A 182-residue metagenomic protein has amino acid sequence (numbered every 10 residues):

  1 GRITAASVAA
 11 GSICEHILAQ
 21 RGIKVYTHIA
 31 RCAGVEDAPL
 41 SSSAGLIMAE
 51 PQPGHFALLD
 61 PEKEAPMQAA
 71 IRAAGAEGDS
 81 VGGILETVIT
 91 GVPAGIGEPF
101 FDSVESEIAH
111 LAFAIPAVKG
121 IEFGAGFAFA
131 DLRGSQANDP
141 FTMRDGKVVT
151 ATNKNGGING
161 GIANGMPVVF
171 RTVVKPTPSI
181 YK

Functional and structural regions predicted by a protein language model:
G1-F100: Glycine-rich, mobile lid/loop segments that gate access to catalytic sites or pores
G78-K182: Glycine-rich anion/phosphate-binding loop at the beta-strand->alpha-helix junction
